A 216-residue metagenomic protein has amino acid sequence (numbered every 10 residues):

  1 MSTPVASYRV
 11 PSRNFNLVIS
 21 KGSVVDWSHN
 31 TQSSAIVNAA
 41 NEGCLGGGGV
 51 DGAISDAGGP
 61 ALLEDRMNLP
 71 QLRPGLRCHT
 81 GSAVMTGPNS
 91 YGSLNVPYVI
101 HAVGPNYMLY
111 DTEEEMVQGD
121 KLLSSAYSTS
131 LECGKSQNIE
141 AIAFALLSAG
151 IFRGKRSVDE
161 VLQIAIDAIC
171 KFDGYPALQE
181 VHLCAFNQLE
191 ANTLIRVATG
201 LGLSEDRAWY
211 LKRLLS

Functional and structural regions predicted by a protein language model:
M1-S216: Macrodomain-like recognition of ADP-ribose-binding/processing modules
